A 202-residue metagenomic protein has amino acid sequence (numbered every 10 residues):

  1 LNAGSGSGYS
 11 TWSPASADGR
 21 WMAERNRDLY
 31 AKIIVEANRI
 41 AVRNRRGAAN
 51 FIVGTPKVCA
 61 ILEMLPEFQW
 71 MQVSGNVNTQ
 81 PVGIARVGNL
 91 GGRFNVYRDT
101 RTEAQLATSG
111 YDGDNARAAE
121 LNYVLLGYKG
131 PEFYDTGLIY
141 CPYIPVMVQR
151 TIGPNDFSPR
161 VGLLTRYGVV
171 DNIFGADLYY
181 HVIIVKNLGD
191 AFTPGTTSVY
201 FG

Functional and structural regions predicted by a protein language model:
L1: P-loop NTPase motor catalytic core
G4, T11-R39, R43-R46, N50-F51 (+1 more regions): Sequence/fold signature of self-assembling virion shell proteins
